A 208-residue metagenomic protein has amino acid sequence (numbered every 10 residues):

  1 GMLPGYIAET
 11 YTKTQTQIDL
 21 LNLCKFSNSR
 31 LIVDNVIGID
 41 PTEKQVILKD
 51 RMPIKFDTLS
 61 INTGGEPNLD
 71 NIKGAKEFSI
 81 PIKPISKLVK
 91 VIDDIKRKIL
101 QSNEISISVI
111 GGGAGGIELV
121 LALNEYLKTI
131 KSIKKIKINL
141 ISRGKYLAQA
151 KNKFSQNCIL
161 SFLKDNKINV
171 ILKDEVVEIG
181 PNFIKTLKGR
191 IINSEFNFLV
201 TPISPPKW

Functional and structural regions predicted by a protein language model:
G1, N68-N71, K207-W208: Short acidic/His/Gly/Ser-rich catalytic and metal-binding motifs that mark active-site loops of diverse hydrolases
G1-R30, S108, E118-A150: Beta1-alpha1 glycine-rich phosphate/pyrophosphate-binding loop at the start of Rossmann-like nucleotide-binding domains
L23, M52, R190-I191: Structural alpha-helical scaffold elements that stabilize or flank donor/cofactor-binding regions in carbohydrate
F26-S108, F198: FAD-binding core/adjacent interface of flavoenzyme oxidoreductases
L31, G38, L127-W208: A Rossmann-like FAD-binding core segment of flavoenzymes
E66, G115, Y146: Conserved Rossmann-like nucleotide-cofactor binding loop
P84-N139, R190-I191, P202-W208: Rossmann-like dinucleotide/flavin-binding elements
